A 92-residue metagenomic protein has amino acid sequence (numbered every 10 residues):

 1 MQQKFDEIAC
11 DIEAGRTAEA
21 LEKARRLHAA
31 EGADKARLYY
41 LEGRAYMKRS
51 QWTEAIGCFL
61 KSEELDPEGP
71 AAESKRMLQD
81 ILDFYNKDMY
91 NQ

Functional and structural regions predicted by a protein language model:
D6, R37-L41, S74: "A position-specific structural signal for the A-helix of alpha-solenoid helical repeats
